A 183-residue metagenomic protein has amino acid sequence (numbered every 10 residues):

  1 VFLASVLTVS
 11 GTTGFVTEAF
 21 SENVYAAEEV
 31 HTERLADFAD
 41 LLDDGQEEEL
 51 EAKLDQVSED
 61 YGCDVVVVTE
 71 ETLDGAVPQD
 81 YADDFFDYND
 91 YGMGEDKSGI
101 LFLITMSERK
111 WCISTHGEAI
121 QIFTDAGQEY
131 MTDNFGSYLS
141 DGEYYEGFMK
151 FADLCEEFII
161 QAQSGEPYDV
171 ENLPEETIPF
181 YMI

Functional and structural regions predicted by a protein language model:
F2-G11: Hydrophobic core
G14-M182: Folded, non-transmembrane soluble domains that reside on the lumenal/extracytoplasmic side of membranes
